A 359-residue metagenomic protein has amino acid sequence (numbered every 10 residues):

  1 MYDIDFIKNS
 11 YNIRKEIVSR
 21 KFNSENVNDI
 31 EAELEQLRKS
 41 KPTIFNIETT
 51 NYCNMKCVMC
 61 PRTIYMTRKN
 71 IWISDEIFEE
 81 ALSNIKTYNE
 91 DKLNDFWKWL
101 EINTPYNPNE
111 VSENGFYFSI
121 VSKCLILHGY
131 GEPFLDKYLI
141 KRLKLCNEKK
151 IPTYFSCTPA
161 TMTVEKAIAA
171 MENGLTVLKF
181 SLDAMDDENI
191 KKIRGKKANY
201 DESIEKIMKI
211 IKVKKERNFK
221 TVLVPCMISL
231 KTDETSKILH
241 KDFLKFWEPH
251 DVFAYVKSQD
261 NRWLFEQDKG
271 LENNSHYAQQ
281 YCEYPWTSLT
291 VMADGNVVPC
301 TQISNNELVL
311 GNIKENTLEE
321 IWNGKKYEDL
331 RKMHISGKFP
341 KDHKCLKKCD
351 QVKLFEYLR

Functional and structural regions predicted by a protein language model:
M1-D5, K206-M208, K212-L223, K245-Y277 (+1 more regions): C-terminal accessory region of radical SAM enzymes
Y2-V177, K192, E356-R359: Conserved alpha-helical substructure of the radical SAM core
K41, I73-I77, Y138, A198-K206 (+2 more regions): Soluble or luminal CAZymes and related metallo-dependent hydrolases
N46, T50, N54, Q279 (+2 more regions): Residues immediately within or flanking Cys/His clusters that coordinate Zn2+ in small zinc-binding modules
E48, Y88, K92-W99, F118-H128 (+4 more regions): Conserved C-terminal portion of the radical SAM core fold that forms the substrate/S-adenosylmethionine-binding
T49, C53-N54, S74, E132 (+7 more regions): Generic structural signal for small/hydrophobic residues in well-ordered secondary structure, especially within
T67-R68, Y130-P133, A160-T161, R194-K196 (+3 more regions): Short histidine/acidic/glycine/proline-rich micro-motifs that form metal- and phosphate-coordinating active-site loops
E283-P285: Short, small/polar residue-rich loop motifs at catalytic or cofactor-binding pockets
